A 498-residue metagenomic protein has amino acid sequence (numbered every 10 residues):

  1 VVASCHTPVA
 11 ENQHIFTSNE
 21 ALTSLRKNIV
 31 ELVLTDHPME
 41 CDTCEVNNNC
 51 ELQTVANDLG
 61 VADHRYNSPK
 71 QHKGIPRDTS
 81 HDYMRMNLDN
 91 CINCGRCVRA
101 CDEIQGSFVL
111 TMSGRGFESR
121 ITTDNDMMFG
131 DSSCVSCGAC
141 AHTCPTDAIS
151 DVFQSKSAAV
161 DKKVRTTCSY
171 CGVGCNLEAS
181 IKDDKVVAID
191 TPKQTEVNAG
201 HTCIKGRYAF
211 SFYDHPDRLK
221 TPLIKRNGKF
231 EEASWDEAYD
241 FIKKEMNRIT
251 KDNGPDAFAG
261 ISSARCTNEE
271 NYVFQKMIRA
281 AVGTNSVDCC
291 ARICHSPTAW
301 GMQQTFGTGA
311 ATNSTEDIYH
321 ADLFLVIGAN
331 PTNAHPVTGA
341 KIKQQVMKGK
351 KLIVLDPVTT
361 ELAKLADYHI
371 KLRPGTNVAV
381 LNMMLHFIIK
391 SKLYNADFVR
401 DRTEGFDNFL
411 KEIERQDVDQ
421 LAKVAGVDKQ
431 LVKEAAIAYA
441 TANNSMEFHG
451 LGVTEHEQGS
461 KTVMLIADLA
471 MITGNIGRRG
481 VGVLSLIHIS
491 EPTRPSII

Functional and structural regions predicted by a protein language model:
V2-S136, A141-T167, K182-K185: Fe-S ferredoxin-like electron-transfer domains and their immediately adjacent linker/connector regions across
P38, S155-S490, R494: Catalytic alpha/large subunits of respiratory electron-transfer oxidoreductases, centered on bis-MGD molybdoenzymes
I497-I498: Short hydrophobic transmembrane-like helices used for membrane targeting/insertion
